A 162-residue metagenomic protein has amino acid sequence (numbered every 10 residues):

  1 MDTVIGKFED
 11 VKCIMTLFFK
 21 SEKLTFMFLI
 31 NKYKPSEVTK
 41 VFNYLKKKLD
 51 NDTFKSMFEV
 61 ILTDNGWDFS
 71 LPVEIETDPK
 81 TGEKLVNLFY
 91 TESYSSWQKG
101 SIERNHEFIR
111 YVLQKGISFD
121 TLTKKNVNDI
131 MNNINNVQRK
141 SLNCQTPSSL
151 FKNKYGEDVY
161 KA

Functional and structural regions predicted by a protein language model:
M1-D2, K23, I61-D64, K99 (+1 more regions): Short, conserved catalytic/metal-binding motifs centered on acidic residues
M1-F26: An active-site-proximal beta-strand-loop segment
K7-D10, M27-D52: Active-site beta-loop-alpha junctions of metal-dependent nucleic acid enzymes, especially the RNase H-like/DDE
K23-F28, K115-I117: Short small-residue beta-strand/loop micro-motif enriched in glycine and branched aliphatics
D52-L71, Y94: Acidic/histidine-rich, metal-coordinating catalytic segments
T63-N65, P79, L88-L113, D120-M131: RNase H-like two-metal-ion nuclease catalytic core shared by retroviral integrases and related mobile-element nucleases
V73-V86: Short, surface-exposed basic-aromatic patches at helix termini and helix-loop junctions that form
K115-A162: C-terminal domain-tail junction helix/linker
